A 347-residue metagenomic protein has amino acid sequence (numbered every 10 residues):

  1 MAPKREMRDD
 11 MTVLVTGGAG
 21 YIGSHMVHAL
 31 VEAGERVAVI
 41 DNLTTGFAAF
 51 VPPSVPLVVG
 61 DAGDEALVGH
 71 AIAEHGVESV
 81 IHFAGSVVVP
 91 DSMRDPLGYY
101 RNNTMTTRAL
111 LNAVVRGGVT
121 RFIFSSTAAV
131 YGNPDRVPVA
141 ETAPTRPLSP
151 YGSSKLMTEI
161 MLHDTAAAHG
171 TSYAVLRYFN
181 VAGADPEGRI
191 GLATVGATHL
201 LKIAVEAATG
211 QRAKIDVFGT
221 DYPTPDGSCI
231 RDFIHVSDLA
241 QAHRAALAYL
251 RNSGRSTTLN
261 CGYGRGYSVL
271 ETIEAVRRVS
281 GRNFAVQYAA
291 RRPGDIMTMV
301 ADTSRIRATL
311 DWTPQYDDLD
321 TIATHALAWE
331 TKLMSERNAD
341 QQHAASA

Functional and structural regions predicted by a protein language model:
A2-A184: N-terminal Rossmann-like NAD(P)+-binding domain of SDR-like oxidoreductases, especially those catalyzing
Y21, S149, R177, L192-V195 (+4 more regions): Amphipathic alpha-helical recognition patches that constitute DNA-binding helices
V51, G60, A193-A197, R265 (+1 more regions): Residue-level signature of the cytosolic catalytic core of signaling kinases
Y100, L148-L156, I190-K202, D232-F233: Short-chain dehydrogenase/reductase
T171, P186-E187, D216-V217: Oxidoreductase cofactor-interface core, primarily capturing Rossmann-like NAD(P)-dependent enzymes
P186-R189, S228-C229: Short acidic, glycine/proline-rich loop/turn micro-motifs
L201-A347: C-terminal substrate-binding subdomain of Rossmann-fold SDR/epimerase-dehydratase oxidoreductases
